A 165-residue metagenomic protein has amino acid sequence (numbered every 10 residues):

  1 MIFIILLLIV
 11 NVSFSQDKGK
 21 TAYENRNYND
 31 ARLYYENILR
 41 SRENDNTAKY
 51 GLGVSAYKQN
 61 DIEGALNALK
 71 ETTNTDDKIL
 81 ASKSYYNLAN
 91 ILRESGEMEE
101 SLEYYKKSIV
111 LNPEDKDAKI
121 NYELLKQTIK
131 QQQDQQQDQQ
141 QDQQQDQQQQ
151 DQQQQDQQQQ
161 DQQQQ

Functional and structural regions predicted by a protein language model:
M1-L6: Sec-dependent signal peptide recognition, specifically the positively charged N-region followed immediately by
S13-F14, T47, K83, D117: Start-of-helix register in tetratricopeptide repeats
F14-R42, K58: Alpha-helical segment of the N-proximal tetratricopeptide repeat
Q16-D17, G53-S55, T72: Alpha-solenoid helical repeat scaffolds
Y34-N37, G51, A68-E71: Residue-level detector of alpha-helical secondary structure
N37-Q59, N112: Short, charge-rich amphipathic alpha-helical segments embedded in non-transmembrane helical bundles/solenoids
Q59-Q165: Feature detects intrinsically disordered, low-complexity acidic/polar segments
